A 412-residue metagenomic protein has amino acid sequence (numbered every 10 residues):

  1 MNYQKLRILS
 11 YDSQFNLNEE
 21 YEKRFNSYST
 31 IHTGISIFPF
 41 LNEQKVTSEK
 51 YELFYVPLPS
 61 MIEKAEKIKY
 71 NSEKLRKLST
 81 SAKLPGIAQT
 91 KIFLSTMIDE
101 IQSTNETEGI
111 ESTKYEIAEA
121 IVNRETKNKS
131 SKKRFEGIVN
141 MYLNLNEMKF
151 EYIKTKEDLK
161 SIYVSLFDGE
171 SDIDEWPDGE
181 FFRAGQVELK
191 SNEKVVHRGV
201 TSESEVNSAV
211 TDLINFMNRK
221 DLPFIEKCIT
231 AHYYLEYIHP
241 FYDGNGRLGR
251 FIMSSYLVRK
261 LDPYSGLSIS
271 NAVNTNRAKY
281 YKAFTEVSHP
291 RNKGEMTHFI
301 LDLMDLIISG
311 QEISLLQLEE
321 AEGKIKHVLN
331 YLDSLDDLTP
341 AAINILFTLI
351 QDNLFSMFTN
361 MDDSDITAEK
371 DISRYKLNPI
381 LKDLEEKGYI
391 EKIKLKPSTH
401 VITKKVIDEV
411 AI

Functional and structural regions predicted by a protein language model:
M1-I412: FIC/Doc superfamily catalytic core
